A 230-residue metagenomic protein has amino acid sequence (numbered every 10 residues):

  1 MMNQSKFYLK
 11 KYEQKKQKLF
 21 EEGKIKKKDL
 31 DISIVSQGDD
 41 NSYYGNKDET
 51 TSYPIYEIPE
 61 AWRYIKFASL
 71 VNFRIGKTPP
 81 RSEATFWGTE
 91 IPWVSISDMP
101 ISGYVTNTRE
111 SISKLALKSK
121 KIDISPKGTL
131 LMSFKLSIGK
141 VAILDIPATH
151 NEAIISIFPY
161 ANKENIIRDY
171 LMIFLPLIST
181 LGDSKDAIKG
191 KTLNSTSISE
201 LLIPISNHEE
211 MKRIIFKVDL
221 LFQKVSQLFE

Functional and structural regions predicted by a protein language model:
M1-A61, S69, E230: Accessory (non-catalytic) regions of SAM-dependent nucleic-acid methyltransferases and partner specificity/recognition
M1-I25, T180-K185, K191, T196 (+1 more regions): Amphipathic alpha-helical coiled-coil/heptad-repeat segments
G45-K77, H208-E230: Non-catalytic DNA-recognition/assembly elements of restriction-modification systems
T51, R63-S102, K118-K120, N194: Low-complexity, Lys/Gly-biased intrinsically disordered segments
Y56-S69, A161-Y170, T180, S184 (+1 more regions): Catalytic cores of nucleotide-enabled group-transfer and carboxylate-activating enzymes in metabolic and assembly-line
P59, E83-F86, I146-P147, K191-S195 (+1 more regions): Replace "in large, NTP-powered and nucleic-acid-processing enzymes" with "in large, NTP-powered factors and other
P79-E83, A142-L144, K185-I188: Short beta-alpha junctions and helix-cap segments that line functional grooves
S95-S97, Y104-L175, N194-I198: A short beta-sheet element
